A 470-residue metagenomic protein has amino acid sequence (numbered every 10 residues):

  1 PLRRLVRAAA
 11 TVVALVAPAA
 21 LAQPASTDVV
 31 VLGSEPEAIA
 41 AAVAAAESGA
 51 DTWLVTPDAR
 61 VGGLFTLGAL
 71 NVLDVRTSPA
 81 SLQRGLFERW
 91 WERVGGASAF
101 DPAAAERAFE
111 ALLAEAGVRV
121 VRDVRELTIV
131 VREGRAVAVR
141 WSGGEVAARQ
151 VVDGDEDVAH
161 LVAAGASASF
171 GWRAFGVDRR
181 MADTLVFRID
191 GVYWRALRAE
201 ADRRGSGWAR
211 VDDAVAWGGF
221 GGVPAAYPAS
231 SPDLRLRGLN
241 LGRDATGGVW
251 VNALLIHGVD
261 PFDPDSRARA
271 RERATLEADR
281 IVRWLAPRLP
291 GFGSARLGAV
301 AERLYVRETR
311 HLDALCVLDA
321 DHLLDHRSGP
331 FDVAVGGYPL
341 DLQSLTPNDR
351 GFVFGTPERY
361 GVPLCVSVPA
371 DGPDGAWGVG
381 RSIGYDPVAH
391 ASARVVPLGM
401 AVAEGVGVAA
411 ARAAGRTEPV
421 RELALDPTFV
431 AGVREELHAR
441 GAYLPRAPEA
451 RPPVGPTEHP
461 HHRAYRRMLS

Functional and structural regions predicted by a protein language model:
P1-A9: Bacterial N-terminal signal peptides that target proteins for export
A8-A19: Bacterial N-terminal signal peptides
A25-E35: Beta1/beta-strand and adjacent pyrophosphate-binding region of the FAD-binding site in flavoprotein oxidoreductases
A25-T27, S142-Q150: Core beta-strand elements of the Rossmann-like FAD/NAD(P) dinucleotide-binding domain in flavoenzyme oxidoreductases
A38: N-terminal Rossmann-fold NAD(P) dinucleotide-binding loop
A44-D51, V55-T128: Conserved N-terminal/central alpha/beta ligand/cofactor-binding core
L64, A148-Q150, D155-R466: Flavin (FAD/FMN)-binding glycine-rich loop and adjacent Rossmann-like elements that form
I129-E145: Conserved beta-strand-loop-beta-strand element in the redox core of flavoprotein oxidoreductases
